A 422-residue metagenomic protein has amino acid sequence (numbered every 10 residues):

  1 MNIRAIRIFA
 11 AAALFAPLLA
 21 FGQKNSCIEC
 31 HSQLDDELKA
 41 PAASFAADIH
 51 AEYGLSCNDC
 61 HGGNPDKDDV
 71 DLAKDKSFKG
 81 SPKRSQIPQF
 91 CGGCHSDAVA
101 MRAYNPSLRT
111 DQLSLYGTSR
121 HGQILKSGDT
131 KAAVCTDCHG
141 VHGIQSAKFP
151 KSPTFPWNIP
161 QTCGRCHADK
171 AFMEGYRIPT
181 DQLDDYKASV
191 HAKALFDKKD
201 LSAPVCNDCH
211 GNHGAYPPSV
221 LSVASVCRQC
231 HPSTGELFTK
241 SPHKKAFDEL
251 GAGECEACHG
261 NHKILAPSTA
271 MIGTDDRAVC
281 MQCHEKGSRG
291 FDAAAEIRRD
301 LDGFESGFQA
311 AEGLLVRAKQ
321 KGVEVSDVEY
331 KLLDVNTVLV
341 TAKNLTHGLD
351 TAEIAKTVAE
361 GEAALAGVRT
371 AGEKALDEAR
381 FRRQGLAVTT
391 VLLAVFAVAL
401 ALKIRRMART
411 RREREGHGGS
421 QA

Functional and structural regions predicted by a protein language model:
M1-A13: Bacterial N-terminal signal peptides that target proteins for export
I3, A20-A399, G416-A422: Short sequence/structural segments immediately N-terminal
A12-F21: Hydrophobic h-region of N-terminal signal peptides that target proteins for export in Gram-negative bacteria
L400-R414: Membrane-interface capping segments at transmembrane-helix boundaries
